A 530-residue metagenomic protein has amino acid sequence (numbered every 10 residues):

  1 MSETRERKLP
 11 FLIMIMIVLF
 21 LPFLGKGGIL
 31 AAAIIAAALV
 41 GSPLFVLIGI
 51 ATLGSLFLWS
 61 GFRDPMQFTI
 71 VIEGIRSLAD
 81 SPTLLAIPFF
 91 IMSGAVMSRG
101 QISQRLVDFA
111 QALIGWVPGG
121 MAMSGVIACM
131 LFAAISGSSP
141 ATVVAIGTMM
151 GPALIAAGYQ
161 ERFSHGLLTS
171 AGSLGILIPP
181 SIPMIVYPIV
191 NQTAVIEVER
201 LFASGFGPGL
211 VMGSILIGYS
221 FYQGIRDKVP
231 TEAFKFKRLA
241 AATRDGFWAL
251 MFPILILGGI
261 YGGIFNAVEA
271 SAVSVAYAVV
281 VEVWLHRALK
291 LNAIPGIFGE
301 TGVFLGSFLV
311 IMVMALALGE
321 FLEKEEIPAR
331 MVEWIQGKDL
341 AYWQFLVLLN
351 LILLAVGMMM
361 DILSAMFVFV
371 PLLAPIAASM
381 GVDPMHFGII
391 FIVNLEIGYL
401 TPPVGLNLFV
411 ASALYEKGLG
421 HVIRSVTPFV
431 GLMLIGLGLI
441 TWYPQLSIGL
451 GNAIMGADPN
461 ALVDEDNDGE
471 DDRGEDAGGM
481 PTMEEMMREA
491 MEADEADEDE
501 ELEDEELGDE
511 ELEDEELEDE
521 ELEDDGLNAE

Functional and structural regions predicted by a protein language model:
S2-E530: Alpha-helical transmembrane segments of multi-pass membrane transport proteins
